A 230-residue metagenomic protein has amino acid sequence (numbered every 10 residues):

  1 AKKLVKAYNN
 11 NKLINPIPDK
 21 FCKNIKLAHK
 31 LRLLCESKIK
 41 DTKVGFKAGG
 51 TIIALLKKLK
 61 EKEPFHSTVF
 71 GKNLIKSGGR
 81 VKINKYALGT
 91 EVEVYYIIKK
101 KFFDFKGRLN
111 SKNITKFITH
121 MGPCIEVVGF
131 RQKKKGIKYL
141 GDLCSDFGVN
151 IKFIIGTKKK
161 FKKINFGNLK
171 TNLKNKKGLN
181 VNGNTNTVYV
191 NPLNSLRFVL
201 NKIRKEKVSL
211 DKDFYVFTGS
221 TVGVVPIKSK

Functional and structural regions predicted by a protein language model:
A1-N191, L196-R197: Catalytic-core "active-site belt" of small-molecule-metabolizing enzymes, emphasizing His/Asp/Glu-rich regions
K20-C22, N201-I203, T218-V222: Short alpha-helix capping/helix-loop boundary micro-motifs
I25-K26, E206-V208, V224-P226: Short, surface-exposed secondary-structure edge patches
K30, E91, D211, K228-S229: Residue-level recognition of short, solvent-exposed, well-ordered loop/turn junctions that link secondary-structure
G107, N201-E206: A short beta-strand-loop-beta hairpin characteristic of the jelly-roll/cupin
F161, G223-V224: Glycine-rich nucleotide phosphate-binding loop and flanking beta-alpha elements of Rossmann-like dinucleotide-binding
L193-N201, K212-T218: Short, structured beta-strand/loop micro-motifs enriched in basic residues and often containing a Trp
L210-G223, K230: Conserved metal-binding segment of the jelly-roll/cupin
